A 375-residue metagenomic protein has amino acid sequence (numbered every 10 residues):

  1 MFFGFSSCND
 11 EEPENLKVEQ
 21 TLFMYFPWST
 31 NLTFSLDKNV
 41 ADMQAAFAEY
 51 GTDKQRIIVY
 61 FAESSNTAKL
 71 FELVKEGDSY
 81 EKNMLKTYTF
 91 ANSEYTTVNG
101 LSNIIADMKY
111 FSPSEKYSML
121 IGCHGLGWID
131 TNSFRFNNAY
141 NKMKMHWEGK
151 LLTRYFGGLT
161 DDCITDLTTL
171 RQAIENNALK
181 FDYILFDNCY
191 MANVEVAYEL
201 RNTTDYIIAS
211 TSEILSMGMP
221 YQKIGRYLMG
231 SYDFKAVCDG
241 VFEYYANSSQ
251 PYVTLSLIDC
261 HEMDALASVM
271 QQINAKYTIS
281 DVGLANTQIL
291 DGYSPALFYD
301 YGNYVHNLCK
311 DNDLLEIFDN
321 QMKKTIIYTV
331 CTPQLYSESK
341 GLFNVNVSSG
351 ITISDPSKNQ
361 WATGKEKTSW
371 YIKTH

Functional and structural regions predicted by a protein language model:
M1-M24, D355: Bacterial Sec-dependent N-terminal signal peptides
Q20-T21, T52-I57, S112-S118, A178-Y183 (+1 more regions): Loop/turn elements at helix/coil->beta-strand transitions in domains of secreted/extracellular proteins
W28-N31, E63-T67, S93, C123-I129 (+3 more regions): Solvent-exposed loop/turn segments at secondary-structure junctions within structured extracellular/periplasmic domains
S35-L36, L70-F71, I129-F134, V196-A197 (+1 more regions): Short, solvent-exposed loop/turn and secondary-structure capping segments
S35-N66: N-terminal carbohydrate-binding/catalytic regions of secreted carbohydrate-active enzymes
A62-L85, I121-G158: Surface-exposed loop and adjacent secondary-structure segments within mature catalytic domains
T67, V74-F111: Functional beta-strand-loop-alpha-helix junction segments that form "active/interaction loops" within catalytic
R135, K144-H375: Terminal, contiguous helix-loop blocks that mediate binding/assembly
